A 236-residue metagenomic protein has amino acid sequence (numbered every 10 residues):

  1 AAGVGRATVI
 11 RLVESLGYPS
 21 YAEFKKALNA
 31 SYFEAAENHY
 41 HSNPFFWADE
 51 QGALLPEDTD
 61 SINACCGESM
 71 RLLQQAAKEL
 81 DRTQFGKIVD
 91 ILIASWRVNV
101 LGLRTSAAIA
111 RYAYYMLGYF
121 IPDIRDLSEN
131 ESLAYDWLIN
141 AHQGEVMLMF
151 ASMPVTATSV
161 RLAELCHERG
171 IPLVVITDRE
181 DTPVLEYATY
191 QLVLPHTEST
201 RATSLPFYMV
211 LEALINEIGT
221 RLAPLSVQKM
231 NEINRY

Functional and structural regions predicted by a protein language model:
A2, Y21, D58, I62 (+8 more regions): Generic structural signal for well-ordered, non-membrane alpha-helical segments in soluble metabolic enzymes
G3-T83: HTH-adjacent hinge/linker in prokaryotic transcriptional regulators
A27, S31, I91, E232-I233: Short acidic/histidine-centered micro-motifs embedded in hydrophobic/aromatic stretches that mark compact functional
D81-I91: Short, acidic loop-to-helix structural element flanking the phosphoryl-transfer center in phosphate-processing enzymes
I93-L222: Glycine-rich phosphate-binding loops that contact phosphosugars or nucleotide phosphates
L225-Y236: A short, charged, Gly/Pro-tolerant segment at domain boundaries
